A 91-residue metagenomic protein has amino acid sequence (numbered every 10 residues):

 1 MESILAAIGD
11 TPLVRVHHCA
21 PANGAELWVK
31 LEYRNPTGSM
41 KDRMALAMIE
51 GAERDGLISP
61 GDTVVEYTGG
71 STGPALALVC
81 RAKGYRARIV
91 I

Functional and structural regions predicted by a protein language model:
M1-I91: PLP-dependent amino-acid enzyme catalytic core
